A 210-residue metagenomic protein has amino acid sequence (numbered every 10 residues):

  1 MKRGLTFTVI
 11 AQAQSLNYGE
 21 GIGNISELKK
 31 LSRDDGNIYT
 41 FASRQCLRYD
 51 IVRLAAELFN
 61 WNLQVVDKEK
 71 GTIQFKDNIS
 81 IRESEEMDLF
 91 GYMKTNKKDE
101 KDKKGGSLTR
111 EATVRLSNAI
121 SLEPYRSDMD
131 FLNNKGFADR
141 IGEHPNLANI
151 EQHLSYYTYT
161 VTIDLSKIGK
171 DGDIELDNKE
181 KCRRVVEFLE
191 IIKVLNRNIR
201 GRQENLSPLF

Functional and structural regions predicted by a protein language model:
M1-F210: RNA-binding basic/glycine-rich loop and surface signature characteristic of RAMP-family CRISPR effectors
